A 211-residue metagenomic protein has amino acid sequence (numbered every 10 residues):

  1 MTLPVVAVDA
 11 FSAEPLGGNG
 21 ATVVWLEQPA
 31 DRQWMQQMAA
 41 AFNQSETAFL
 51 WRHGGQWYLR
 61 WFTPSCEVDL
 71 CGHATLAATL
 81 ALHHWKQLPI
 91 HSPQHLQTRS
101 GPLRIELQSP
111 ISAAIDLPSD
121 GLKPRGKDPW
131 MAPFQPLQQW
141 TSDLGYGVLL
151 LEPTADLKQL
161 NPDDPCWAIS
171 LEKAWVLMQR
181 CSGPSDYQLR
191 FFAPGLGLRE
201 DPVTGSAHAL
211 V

Functional and structural regions predicted by a protein language model:
M1-L70, T75-V211: Active-site proximal loop and beta-alpha junction motif in alpha/beta enzyme cores
